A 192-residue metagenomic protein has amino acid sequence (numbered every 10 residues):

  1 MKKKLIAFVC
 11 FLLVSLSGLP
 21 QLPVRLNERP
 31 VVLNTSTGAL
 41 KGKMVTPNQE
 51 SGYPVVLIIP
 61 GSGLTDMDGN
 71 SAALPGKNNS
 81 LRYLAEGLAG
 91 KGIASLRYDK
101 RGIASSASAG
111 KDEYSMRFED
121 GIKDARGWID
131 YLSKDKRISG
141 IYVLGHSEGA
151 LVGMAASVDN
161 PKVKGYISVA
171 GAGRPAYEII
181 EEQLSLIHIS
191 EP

Functional and structural regions predicted by a protein language model:
Q21-S51: N-terminal cap/lid segment of alpha/beta-hydrolase-fold proteins
E50-S51, V56-G87: Short, surface-exposed "cap/lid" segments of acyl-processing enzymes
N79-A107: Conserved alpha/beta-hydrolase
Y114-K134: Alpha/beta-hydrolase active-site loop
Y131-Q183: Primarily recognizes the serine-hydrolase "nucleophile elbow" in alpha/beta-hydrolase and SGNH/GDSL folds
S185-P192: Residue-level detector of conserved catalytic or cofactor/ligand-binding positions in enzyme active sites
